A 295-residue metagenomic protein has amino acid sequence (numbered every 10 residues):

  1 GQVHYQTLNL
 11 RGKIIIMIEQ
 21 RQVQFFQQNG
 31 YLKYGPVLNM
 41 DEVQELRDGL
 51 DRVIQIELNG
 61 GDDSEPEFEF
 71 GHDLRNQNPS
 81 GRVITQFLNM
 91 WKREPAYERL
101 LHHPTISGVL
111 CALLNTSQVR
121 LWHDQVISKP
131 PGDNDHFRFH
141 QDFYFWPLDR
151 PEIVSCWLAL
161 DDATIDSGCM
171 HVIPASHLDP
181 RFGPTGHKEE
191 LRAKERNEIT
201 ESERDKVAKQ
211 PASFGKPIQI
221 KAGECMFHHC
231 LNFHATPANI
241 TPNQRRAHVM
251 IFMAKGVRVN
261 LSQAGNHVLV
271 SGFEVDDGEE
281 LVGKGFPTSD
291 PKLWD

Functional and structural regions predicted by a protein language model:
G1-I16: Short, Lys/Arg-enriched N-terminal segments with co-localized hydrophobic residues within the first ~10-30 amino acids
M17-Q28, G35-F139, F145-L148, Q263 (+1 more regions): Non-heme Fe(II)-dependent double-stranded beta-helix
Q24, A163-F233, V257: Double-stranded beta-helix
I56, G61-E65, D73, F182-E189 (+2 more regions): Non-heme Fe(II)/2-oxoglutarate
Q125, Q141, L158-D162, P174: Short, structured patches in soluble enzyme cores that scaffold and shape functional sites
G132-D133, R138-Q141, R150, D166-V172 (+2 more regions): A short secondary-structure junction signal
Q141-I153, S213-F214, I220, N243-Q244: A short beta-loop-beta micro-motif enriched in histidine and acidic residues
P147-I165, Q219, F227, I251-K255: Short, conserved beta-strand element in jelly-roll/cupin
